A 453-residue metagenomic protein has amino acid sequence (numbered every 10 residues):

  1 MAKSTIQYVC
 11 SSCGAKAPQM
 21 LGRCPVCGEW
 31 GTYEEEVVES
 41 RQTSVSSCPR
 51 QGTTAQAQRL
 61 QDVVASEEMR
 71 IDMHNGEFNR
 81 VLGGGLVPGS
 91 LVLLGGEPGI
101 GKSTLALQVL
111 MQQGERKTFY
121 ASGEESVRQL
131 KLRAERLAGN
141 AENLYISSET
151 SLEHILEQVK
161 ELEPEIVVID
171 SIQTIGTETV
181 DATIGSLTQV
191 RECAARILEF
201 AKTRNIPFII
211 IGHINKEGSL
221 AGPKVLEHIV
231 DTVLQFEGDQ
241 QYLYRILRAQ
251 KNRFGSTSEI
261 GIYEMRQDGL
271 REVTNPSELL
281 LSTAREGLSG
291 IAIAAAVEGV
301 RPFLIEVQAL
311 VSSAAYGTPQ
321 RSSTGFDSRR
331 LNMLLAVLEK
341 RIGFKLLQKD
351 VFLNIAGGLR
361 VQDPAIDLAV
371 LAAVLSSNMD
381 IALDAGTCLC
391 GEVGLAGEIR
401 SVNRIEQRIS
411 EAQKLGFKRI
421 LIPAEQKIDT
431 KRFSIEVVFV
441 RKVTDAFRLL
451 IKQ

Functional and structural regions predicted by a protein language model:
A2-S12, K16-R80, V87-L93, I100-M111 (+5 more regions): Peripheral, non-AAA+ core regions of ATP-driven protein-machinery
E97, G123: P-loop (Walker A) phosphate-binding loop of NTP-binding proteins
T118-S122: Conserved RecA-like ASCE P-loop NTPase motor core of nucleic-acid helicases/translocases
V127: Divalent metal-dependent catalytic cores for phosphoryl transfer on phosphate-bearing substrates
